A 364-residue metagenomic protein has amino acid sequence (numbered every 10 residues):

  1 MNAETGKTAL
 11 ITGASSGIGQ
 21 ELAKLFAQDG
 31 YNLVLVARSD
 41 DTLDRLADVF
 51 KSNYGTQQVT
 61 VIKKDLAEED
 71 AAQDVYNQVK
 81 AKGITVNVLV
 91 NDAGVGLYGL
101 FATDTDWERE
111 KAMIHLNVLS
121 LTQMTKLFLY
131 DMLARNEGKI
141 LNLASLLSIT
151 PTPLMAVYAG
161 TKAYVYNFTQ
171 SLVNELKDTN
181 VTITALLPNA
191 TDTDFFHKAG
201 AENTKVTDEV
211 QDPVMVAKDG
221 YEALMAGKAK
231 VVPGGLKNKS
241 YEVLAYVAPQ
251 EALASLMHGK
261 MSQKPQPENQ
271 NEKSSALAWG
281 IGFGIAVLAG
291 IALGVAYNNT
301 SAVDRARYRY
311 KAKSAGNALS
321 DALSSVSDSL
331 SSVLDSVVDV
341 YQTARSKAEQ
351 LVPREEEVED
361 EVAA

Functional and structural regions predicted by a protein language model:
S15-S16: Conserved glycine-rich cofactor-binding loop
D29-L46: Conserved glycine-rich Rossmann-like NAD(P)H-binding loop of the short-chain dehydrogenase/reductase
G96-K111, L154: Conserved mid-core segment of classical short-chain dehydrogenase/reductases
T125, T161: Active-site helix of classical SDR
S145: Residue(s) in the substrate-gating loop at a strand-loop-helix junction that position the organic substrate next
N174-S240, Y246, E251: SDR active-site lid
S275-N299: Hydrophobic alpha-helical topogenic segments used for membrane insertion/localization
